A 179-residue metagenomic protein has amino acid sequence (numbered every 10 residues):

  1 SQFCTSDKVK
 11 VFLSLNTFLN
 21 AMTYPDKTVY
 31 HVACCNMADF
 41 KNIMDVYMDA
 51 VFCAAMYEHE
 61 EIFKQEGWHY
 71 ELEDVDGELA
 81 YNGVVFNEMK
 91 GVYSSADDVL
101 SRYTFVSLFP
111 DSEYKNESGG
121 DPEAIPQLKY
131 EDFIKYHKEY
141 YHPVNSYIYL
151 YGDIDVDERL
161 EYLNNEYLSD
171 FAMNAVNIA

Functional and structural regions predicted by a protein language model:
S1-D49, C53-A54, E60-Q65, S94-D98 (+1 more regions): M16/MPP (pitrilysin/insulinase) zinc-metallopeptidase core fold and M16-derived inactive scaffolds
L15, H69, D132-I134: Short alpha-helical segments and helix-capping/turn motifs at coil-helix boundaries
L15, T23-K27, Y141-V144, Y149 (+1 more regions): Mature, folded catalytic cores of secreted/periplasmic enzymes
T28-C35, W68-D74, P122-E123, Y147-Y151: Second-shell loop/turn segments in exported
N36-A38, G152-D157: Helix N-cap motif at beta-to-alpha junctions
N42-V46, A50-Y57, D74-V144, D157-S169: Scaffold signal of the M16-like zinc-metallopeptidase fold and its non-catalytic homologs
F63, G67-W68, N87: Extreme N-terminal "head/tail" segments of very large remodeling/mechanoenzyme assemblies
M173-A179: A generic structural motif
